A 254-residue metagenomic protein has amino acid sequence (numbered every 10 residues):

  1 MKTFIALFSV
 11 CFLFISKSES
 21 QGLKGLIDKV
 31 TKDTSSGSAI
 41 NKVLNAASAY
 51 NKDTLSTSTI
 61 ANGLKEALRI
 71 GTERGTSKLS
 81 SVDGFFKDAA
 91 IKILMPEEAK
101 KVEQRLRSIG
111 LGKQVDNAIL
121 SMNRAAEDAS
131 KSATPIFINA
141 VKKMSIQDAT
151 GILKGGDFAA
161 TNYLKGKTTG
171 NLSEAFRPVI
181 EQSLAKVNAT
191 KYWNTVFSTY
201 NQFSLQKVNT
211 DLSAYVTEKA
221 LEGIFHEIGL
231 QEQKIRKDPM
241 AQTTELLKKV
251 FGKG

Functional and structural regions predicted by a protein language model:
M1-F4: Positively charged n-region of N-terminal signal peptides that target proteins for export
A6-L13: Bacterial N-terminal signal peptides
I15-S20: Sec/Tat signal peptide C-region and signal peptidase I cleavage site
K24, D28-A118: N-terminal Sec/ER secretory leader and immediately downstream segment of secreted/extracellular precursors
G25-T34, V43, A220-G254: A cross-kingdom marker for long, charged
G75, S145, P239: Residue-level signature of catalytic and energy-coupling elements of molecular machines, predominantly ATP/GTP-dependent
L111-S183: Mid-length scaffold segments of soluble, non-membrane domains
N171, A175, V179-K219: An amphipathic alpha-helical core segment
